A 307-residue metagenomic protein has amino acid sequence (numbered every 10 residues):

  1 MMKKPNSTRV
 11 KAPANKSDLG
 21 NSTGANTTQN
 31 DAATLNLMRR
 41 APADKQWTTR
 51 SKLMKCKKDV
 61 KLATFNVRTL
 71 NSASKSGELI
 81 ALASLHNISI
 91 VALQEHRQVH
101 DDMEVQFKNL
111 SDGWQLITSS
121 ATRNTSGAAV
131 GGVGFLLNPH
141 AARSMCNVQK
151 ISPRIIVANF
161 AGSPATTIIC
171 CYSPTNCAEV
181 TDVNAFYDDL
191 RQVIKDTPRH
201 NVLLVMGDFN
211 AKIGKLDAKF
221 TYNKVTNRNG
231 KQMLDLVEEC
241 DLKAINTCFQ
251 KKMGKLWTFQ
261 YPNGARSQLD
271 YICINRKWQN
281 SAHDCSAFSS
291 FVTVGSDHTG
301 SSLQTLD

Functional and structural regions predicted by a protein language model:
M1-D307: A shared catalytic/ligand-binding motif for oxyanion handling
